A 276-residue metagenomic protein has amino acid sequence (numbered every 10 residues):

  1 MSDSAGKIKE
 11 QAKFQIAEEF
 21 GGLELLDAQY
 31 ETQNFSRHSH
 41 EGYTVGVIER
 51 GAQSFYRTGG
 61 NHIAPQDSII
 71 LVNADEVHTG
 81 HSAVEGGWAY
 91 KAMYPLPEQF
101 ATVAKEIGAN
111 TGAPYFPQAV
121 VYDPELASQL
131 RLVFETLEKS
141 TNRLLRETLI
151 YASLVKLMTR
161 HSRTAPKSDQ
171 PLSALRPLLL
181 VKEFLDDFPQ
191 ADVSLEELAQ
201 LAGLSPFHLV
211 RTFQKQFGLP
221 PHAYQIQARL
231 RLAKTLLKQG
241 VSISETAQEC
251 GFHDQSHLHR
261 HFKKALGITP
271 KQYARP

Functional and structural regions predicted by a protein language model:
S2-D3, K9-A113, S140: N-terminal regulatory/effector-sensing and dimerization cores that precede helix-turn-helix DNA-binding domains
I48, L185-F188, L236-G240: Short helix-to-turn junction characteristic of helix-turn-helix DNA-binding domains, especially the helix
T111-E125, F134-A202, K215-Q227: Short, Lys/Arg-enriched, Trp-marked, Pro/Gly-tolerant hinge/linker segments that flank
K139, A191, Q239-V241, G251: Flexible coil/turn residues that form the inter-helical turn or adjacent wing/linker of helix-turn-helix
L157, D186, D192-A228, A247-P276: Basic/polar phosphate-binding segments, predominantly the helix-turn-helix DNA-binding elements of transcriptional
